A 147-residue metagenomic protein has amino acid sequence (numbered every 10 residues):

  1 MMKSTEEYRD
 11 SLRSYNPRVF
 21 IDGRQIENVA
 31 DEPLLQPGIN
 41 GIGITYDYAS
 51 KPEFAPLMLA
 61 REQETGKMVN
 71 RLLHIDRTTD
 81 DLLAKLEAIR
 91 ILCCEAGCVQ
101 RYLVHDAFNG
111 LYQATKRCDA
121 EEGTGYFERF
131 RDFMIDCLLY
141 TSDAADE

Functional and structural regions predicted by a protein language model:
M2-G43: N-terminal-proximal low-complexity accessory segments that begin disordered and transition into the first
D47-L139: Internal helix-loop-helix
Y140-A145: Conserved small/polar residues in nucleotide/adenosyl-binding loops
